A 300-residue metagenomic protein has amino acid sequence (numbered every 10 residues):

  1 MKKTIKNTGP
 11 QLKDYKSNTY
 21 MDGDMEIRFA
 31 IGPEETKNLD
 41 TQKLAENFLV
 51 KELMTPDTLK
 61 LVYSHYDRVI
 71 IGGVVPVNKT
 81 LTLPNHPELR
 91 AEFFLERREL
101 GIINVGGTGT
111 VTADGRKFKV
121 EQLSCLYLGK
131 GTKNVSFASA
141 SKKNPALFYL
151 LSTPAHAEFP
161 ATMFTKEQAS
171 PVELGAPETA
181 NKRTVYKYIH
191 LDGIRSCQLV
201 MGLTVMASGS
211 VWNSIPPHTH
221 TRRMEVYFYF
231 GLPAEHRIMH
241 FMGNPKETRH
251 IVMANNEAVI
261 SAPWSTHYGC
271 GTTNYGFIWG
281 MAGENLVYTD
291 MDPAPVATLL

Functional and structural regions predicted by a protein language model:
N7-H86, R90-L95, E99-L100: Hydrophobic, proline/glycine-rich low-complexity stretches
D57-E88, K182-E225: A short glycine-rich, His/Asp/Glu-containing loop-to-beta-strand
H65-T80, L89-G115, I215-E257: Glycine- and acidic-residue-biased ligand/ion/polar-headgroup-sensing regions
P76-V77, T108, K133, A234 (+2 more regions): Short, glycine-/Ser/Thr-/acidic-enriched flexible segments
G106-P145, L151-P154: Acidic, low-complexity central loop/insert segments
V120-A140, V252-T273, G280-A282: Conserved metal-binding segment of the jelly-roll/cupin
K142-K182, I278-L300: Double-stranded beta-helix
R237-I238, R249-H250, Y268-C270, L286-T289: Short active-site-adjacent structural elements
